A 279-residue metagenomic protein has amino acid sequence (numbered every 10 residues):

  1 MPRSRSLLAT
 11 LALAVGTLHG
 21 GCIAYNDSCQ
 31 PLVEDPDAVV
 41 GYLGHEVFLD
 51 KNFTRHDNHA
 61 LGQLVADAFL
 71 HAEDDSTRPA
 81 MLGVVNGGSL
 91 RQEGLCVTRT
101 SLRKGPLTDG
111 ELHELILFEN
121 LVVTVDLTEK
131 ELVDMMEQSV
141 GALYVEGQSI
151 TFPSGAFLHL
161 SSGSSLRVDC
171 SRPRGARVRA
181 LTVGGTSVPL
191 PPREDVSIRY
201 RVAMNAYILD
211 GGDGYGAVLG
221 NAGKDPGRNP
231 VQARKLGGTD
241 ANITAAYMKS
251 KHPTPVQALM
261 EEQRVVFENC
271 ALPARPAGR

Functional and structural regions predicted by a protein language model:
M1-A9: Bacterial N-terminal signal peptides that target proteins for export
A9, L13-T17: Hydrophobic alpha-helical targeting segments used for export or membrane insertion
H19-G21: C-terminal motif of bacterial Sec signal peptides marking the signal peptidase cleavage site
I23-R279: Catalytic centers of hydrolytic enzymes
